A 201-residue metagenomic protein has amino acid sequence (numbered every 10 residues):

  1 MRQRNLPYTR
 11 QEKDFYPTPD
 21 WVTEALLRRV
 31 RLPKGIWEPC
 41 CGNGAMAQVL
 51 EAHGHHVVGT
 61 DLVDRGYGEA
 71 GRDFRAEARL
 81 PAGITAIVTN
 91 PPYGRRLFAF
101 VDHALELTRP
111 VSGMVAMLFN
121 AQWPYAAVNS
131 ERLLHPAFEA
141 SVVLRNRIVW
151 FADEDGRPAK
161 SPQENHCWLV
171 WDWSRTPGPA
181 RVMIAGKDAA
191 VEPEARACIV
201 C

Functional and structural regions predicted by a protein language model:
M1-C201: Class I S-adenosyl-L-methionine-dependent methyltransferase catalytic core
